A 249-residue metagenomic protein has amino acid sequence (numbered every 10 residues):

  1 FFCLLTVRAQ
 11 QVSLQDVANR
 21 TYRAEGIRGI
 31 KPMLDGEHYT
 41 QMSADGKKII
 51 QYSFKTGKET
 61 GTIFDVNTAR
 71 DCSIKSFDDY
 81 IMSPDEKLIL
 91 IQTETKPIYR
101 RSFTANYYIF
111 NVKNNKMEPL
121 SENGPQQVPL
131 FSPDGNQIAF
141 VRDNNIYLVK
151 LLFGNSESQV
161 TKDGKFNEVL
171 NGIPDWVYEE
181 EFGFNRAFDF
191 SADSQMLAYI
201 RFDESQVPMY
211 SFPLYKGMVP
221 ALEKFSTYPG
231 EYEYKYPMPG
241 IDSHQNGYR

Functional and structural regions predicted by a protein language model:
F1-A9: Hydrophobic h-region of N-terminal signal peptides that target proteins for export in Gram-negative bacteria
A9-R249: Beta-propeller folds
